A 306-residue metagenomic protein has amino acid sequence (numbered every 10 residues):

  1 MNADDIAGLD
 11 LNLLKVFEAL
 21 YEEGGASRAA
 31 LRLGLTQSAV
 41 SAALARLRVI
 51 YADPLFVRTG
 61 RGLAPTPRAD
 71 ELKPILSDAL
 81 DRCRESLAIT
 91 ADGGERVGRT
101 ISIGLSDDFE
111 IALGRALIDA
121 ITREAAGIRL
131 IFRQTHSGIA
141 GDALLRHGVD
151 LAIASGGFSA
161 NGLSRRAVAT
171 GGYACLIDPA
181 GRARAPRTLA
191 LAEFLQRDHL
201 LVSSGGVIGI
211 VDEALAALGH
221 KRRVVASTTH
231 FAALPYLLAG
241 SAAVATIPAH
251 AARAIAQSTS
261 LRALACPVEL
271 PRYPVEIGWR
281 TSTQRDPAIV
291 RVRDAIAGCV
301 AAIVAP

Functional and structural regions predicted by a protein language model:
E18-T36: Short helix-boundary/capping micro-motifs
R48-P67: A short LG(V/I)-centered, amphipathic sequence patch enriched for acidic residue(s) preceding the LG motif
I50-Y51, L72-G94: Alpha-helical linker/hinge and terminal dimerization helices associated with HTH transcriptional regulators
E95, A160-H199: Flexible hinge/capping segments at coil-to-helix
R96-A160, T228: Central regulatory/effector-binding core of bacterial HTH transcription factors
L113, P179, P186, R262-P306: A late-sequence structural motif
H136-G141, L145-V149, A154-S155, G206-R262: Hydrophobic hinge/microswitch elements
A183-L191, R197-L218, A249, R285-I289 (+2 more regions): Secondary-structure junction motif
